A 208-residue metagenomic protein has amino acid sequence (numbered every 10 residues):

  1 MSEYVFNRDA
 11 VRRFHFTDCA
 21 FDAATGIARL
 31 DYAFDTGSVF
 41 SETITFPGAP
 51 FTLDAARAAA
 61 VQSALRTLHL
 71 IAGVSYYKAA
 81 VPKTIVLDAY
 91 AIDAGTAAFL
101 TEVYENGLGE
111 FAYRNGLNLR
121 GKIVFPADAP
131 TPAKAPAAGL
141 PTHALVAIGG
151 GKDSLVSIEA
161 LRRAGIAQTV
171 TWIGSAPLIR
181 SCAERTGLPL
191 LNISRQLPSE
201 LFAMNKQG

Functional and structural regions predicted by a protein language model:
M1-H143, A160-P198, K206: RNA-binding accessory domains that recognize and position tRNA/RNA substrates
G149: Metallo-beta-lactamase
D153: Hydrophobic/small residue at the entry helix of a nucleotide-binding pocket
S157: Contiguous, non-catalytic segments that form substrate-binding/exosite surfaces or channel walls
F202: Short acidic (Asp/Glu) and glycine-rich catalytic loops that position anionic groups and cofactors
